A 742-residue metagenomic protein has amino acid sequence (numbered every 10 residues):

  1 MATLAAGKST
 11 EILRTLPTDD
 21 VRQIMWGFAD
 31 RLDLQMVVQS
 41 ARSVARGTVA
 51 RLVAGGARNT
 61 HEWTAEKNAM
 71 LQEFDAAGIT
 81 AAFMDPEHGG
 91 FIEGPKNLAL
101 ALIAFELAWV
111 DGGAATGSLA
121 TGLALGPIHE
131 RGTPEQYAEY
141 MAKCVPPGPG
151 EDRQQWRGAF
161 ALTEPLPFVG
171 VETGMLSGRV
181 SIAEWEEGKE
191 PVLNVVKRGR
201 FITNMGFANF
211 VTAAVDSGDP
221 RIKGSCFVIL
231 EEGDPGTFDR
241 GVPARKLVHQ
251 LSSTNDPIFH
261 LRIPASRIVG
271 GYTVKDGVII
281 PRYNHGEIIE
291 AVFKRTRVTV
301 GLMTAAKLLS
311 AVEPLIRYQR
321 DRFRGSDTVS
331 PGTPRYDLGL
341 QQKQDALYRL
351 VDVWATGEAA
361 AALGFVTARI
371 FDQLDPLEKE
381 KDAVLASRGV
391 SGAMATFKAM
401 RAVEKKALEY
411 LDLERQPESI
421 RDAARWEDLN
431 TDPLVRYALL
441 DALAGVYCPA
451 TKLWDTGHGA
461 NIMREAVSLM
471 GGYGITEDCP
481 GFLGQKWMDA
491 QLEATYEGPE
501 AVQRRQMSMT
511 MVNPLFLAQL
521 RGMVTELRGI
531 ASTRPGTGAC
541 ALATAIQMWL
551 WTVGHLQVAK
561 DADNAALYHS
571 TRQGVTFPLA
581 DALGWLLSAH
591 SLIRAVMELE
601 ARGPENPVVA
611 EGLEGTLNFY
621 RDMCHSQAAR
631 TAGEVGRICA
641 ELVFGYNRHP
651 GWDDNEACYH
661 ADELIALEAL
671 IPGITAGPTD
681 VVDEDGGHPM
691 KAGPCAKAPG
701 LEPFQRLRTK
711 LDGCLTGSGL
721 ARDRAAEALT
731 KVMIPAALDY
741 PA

Functional and structural regions predicted by a protein language model:
M1-L119, E139, K143-P147, E151-D152 (+2 more regions): Amphipathic, small/basic residue-rich leader segments at the start of a protein or domain
A2-L16, D20, P433-A438, I462 (+2 more regions): Glycine-rich phosphate/cofactor-binding loops in nucleotide/flavin-utilizing enzymes
M25-W26, A57-T64, F91, R282-T299 (+6 more regions): Glycine-rich cofactor-pocket loops
A115-A142, F168, A183: N-terminal glycine-rich flavin-associated loop
R153-E164: A short, Trp-centered hydrophobic/proline-enriched beta-strand micro-motif
E190-R240: A short core secondary-structure module
P243-E358, P449, Q491-L587: Glycine-rich beta->alpha junctions and the first turn(s) of the following alpha-helix
A444-Y473, R621-G636: Charged, glycine-rich active-site and insertion segments that engage polyanionic ligands
